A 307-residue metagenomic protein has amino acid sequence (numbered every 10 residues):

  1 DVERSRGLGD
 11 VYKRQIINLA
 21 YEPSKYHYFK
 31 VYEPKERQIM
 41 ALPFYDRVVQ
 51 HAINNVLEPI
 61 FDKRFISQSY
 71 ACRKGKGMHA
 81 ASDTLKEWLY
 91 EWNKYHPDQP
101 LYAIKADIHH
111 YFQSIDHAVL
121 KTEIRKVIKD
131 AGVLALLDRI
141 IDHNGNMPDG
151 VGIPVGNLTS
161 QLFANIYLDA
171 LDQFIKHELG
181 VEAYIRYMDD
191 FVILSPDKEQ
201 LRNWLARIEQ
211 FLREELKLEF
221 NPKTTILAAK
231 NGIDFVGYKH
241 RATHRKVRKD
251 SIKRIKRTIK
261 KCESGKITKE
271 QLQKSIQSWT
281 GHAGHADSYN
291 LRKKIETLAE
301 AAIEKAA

Functional and structural regions predicted by a protein language model:
D1-Y12: Single conserved hydrophobic/aromatic residue that forms the stacking wall/gate of nucleotide- or nucleobase-binding
D10-E36: Active-site-flanking structural segment that lines cofactor/substrate pockets
Q15-L19, P23-K25, Q68, D83-M188 (+2 more regions): Conserved polymerase palm-domain catalytic core
Q38-P43: Conserved phosphate-binding loops in nucleotide/dinucleotide-binding enzymes
H51, R202-N203, F220-A307: Right-hand nucleic-acid polymerase module
A52-L57: Active/ligand-binding-proximal structured segments within catalytic/core domains that scaffold catalytic residues
P59, K63-Q68: Charged boundary/loop elements
A71-A80: Long, hydrophobic, well-ordered secondary-structure blocks that form the structural core and pocket-lining surfaces
